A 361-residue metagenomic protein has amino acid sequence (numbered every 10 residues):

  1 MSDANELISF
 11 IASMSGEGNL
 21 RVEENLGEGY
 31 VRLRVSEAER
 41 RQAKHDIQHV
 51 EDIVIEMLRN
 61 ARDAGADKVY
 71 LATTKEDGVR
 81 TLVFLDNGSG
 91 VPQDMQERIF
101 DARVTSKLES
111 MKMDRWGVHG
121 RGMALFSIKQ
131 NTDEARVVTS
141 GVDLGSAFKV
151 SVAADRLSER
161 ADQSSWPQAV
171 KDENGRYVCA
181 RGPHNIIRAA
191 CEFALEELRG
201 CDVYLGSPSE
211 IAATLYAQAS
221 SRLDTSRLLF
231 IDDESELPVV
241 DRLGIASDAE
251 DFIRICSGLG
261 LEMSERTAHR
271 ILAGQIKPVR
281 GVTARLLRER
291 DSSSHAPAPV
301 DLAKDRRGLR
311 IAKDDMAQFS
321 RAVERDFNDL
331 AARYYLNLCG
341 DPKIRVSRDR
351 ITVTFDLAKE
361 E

Functional and structural regions predicted by a protein language model:
M1-L58, V178-E361: Bergerat-fold GHKL ATPase/HATPase_c domain
K44-E76, A124-K129, D329-L330: Conserved ATP-binding N-box helix of the HATPase_c
K75, V152-R156, K359: Non-catalytic surface loops within mature trypsin-like serine protease
E76-G78, S347: Structural motif
G78-L82, S146: Short beta-strand element(s) in the Bergerat
D86: Acidic ATP/Mg2+-coordinating residue in the GHKL
V91-V150: Flexible ATP-lid and adjacent glycine-rich G1/G2 motifs of the Bergerat
V137-A147, A153-V178: C-terminal end segment of the histidine kinase catalytic
